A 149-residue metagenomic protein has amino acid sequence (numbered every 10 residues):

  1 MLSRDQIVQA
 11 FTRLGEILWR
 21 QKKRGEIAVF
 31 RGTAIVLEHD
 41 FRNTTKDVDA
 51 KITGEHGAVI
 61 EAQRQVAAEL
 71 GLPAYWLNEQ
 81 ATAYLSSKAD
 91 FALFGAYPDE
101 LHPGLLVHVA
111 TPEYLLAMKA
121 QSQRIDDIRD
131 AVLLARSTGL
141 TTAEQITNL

Functional and structural regions predicted by a protein language model:
M1-L149: Compositionally biased terminal segments of proteins
